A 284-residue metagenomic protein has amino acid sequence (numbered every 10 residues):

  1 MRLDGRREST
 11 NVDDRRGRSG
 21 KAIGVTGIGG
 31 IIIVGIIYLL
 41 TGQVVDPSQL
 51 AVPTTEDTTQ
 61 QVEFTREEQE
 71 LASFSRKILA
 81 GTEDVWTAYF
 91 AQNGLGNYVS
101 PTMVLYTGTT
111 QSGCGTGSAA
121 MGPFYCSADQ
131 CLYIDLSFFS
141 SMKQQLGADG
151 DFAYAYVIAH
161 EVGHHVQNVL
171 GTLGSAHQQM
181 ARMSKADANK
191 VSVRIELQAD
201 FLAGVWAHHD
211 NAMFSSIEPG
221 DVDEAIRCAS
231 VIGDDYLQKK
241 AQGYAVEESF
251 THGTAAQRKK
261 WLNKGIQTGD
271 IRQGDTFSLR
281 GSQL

Functional and structural regions predicted by a protein language model:
M1-E63: Long amphipathic alpha-helical segments used for membrane anchoring, targeting, substrate engagement, or oligomerization
I23-T26, V104, L132-D135, F201: Structural recognition of the beta-strand scaffold that forms the well-ordered cores of secreted hydrolase catalytic
Q69, S73-N97, K190, R194-L237: Short helix/loop segments within enzyme catalytic domains that coordinate or immediately flank catalytic cofactors
W86, I134, F152-V169, A199-D200 (+1 more regions): Active-site recognition of the HExxH zinc-binding catalytic motif
T109-D135: Catalytic zinc-binding patch centered on the HExxH motif and its immediate surroundings that defines zinc-dependent
F138-Y156, D187-V191: Short pre-active-site segment immediately N-terminal to the catalytic Zn-binding motif
V162-H177, D210-N211: Catalytic Zn2+-binding segment of zinc metalloproteases
S230-L284: Pan-zinc metallopeptidase signature
